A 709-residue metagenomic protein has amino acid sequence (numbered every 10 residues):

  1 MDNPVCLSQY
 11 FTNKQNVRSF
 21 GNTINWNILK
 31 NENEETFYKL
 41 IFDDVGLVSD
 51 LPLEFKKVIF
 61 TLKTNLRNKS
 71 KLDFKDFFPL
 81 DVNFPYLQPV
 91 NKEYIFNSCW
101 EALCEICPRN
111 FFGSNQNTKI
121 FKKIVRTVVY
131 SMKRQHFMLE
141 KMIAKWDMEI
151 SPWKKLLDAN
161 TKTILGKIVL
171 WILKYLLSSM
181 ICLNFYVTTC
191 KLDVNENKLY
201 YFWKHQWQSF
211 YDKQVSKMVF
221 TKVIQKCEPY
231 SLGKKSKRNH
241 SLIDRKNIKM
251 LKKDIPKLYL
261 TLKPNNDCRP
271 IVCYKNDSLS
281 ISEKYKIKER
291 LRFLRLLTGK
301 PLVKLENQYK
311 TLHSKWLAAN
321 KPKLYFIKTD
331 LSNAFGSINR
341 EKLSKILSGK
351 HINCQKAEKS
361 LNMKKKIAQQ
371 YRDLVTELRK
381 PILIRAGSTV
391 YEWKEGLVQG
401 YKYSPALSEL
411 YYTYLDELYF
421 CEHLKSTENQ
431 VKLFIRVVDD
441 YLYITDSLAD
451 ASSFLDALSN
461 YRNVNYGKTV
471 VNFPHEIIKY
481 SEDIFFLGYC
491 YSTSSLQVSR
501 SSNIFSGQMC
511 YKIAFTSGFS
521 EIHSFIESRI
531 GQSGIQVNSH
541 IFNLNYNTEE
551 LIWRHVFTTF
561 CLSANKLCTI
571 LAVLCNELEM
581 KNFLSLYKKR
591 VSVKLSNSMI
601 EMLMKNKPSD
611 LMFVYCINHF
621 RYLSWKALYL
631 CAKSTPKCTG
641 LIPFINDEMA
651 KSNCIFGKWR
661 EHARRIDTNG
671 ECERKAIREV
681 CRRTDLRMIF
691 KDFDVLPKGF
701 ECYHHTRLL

Functional and structural regions predicted by a protein language model:
M1-C268, M604-L709: Non-catalytic, polymerase-adjacent accessory regions of viral genome-replication enzymes
D2-P89, F96, A318-V438, Y443-S453 (+7 more regions): Conserved polymerase palm-domain catalytic core
L170, K174-L177, I181, Q208 (+5 more regions): Conserved pre-motif C helix in the palm subdomain of viral-like polymerases
Y211, V215-V223, L448-V464: Inter-domain linker/hinge segments that demarcate the starts of reverse transcriptase and RNase H-type modules
R245-K252, Y259-T261, S314-N320, L433 (+1 more regions): A general structural signal for short secondary-structure junctions and capping/turn motifs
L260-L262, Y443, F473: Hydrophobic side chains in beta-strands
K304-Y325: A short acidic-Thr-Gly-centered motif at the start of a beta-strand
S459-G467, N472-L709: Active-site and adjacent loop segments of nucleotide-processing enzymes that use two-metal-ion phosphate chemistry
